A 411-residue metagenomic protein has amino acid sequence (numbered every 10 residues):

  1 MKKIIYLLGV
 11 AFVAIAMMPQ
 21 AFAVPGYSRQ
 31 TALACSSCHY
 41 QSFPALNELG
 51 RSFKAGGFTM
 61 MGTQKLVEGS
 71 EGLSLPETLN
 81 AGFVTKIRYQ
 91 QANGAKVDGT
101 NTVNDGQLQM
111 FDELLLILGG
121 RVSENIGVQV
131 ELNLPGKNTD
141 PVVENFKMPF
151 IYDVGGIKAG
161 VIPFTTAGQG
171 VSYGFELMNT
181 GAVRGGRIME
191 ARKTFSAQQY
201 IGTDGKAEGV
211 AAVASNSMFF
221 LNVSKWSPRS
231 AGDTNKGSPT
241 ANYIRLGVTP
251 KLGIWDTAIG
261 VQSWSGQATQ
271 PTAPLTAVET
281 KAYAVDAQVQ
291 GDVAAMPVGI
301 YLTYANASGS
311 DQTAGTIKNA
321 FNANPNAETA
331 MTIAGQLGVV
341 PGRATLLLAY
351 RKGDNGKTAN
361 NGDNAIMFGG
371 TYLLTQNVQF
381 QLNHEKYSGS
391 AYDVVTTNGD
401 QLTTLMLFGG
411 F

Functional and structural regions predicted by a protein language model:
A32-S42: The canonical Cys-X-X-Cys-His
A34, T397-F411: Outer-membrane beta-barrel "beta-signal"
L46-N47, L79-A231, S238-I254, A258-V261 (+6 more regions): Outer membrane beta-barrel
G62-F83: Short Fe-S-cluster ligation motifs
N104-L108, G136-V142, Y200-D204, T234-T240 (+4 more regions): Replace "Gram-negative outer membrane beta-barrel proteins" with "bacterial and organellar outer membrane beta-barrel
I254-F368, Y372: Detector for outer-membrane/organellar transmembrane beta-barrel domains, recognizing the amphipathic beta-strand
